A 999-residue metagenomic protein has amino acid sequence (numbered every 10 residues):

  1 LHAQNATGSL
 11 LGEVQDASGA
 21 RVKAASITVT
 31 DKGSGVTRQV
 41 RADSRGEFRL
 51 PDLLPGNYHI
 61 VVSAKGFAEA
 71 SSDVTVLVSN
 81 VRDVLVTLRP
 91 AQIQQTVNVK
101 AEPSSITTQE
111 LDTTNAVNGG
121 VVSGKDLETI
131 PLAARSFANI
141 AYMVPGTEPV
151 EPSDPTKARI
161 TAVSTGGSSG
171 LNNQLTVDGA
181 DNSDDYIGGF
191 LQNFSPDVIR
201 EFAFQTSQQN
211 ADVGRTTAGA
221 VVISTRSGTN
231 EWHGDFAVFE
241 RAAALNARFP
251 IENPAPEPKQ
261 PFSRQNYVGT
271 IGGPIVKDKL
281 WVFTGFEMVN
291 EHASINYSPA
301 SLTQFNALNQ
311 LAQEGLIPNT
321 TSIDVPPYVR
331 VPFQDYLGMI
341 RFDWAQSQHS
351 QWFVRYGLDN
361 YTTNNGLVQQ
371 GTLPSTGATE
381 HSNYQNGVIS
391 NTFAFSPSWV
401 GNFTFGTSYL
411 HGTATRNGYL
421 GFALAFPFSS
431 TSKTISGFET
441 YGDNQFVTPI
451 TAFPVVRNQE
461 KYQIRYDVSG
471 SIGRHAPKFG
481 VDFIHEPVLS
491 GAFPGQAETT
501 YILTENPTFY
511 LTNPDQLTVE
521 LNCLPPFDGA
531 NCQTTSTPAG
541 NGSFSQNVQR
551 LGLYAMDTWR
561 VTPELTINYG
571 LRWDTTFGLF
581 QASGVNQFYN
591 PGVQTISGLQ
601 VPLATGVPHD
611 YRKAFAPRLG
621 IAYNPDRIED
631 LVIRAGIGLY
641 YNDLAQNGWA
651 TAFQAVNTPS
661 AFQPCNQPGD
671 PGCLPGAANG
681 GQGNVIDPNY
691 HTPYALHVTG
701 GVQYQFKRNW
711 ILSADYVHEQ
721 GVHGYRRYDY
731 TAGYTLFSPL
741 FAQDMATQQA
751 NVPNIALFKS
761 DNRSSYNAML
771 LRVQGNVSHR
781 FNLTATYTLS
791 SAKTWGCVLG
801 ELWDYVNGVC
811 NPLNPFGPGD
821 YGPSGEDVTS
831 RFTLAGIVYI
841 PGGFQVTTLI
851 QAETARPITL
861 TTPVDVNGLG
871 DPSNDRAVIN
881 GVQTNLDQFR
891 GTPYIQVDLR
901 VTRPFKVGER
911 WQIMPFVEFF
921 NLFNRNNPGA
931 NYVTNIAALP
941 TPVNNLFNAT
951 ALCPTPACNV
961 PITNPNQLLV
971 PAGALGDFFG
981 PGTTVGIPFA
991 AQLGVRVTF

Functional and structural regions predicted by a protein language model:
H2-N115, S123, D181, S195-D197: Periplasm-facing N-terminal accessory domains of Gram-negative outer-membrane beta-barrel systems
Q95, S105-S164, S169-Y186, F190-A211 (+7 more regions): Acidic, glycine-rich flexible loop segments
A101, F236-A242, T284-M288, V354-L358 (+8 more regions): Transmembrane beta-barrel strands of outer-membrane/channel proteins
V150, L424-F426, S430, S436 (+9 more regions): Solvent-exposed loop/turn elements at secondary-structure boundaries
T161, T217-G219, Q265-G269, Y336-I340 (+12 more regions): Hydrophobic, lipid-facing positions within transmembrane beta-strands of outer-membrane proteins
Q334, S347-M556, G598-L599, L736: Replace "related TpsB outer-membrane translocases also match" with "some related outer-membrane beta-barrels such as
C665-Q667, P671-G672, G843-E909, M914 (+3 more regions): Extracytoplasmic gating/loop element in the C-terminal half of outer-membrane beta-barrel translocons and assembly
S713-E853: Gram-negative outer-membrane beta-barrel transporters
